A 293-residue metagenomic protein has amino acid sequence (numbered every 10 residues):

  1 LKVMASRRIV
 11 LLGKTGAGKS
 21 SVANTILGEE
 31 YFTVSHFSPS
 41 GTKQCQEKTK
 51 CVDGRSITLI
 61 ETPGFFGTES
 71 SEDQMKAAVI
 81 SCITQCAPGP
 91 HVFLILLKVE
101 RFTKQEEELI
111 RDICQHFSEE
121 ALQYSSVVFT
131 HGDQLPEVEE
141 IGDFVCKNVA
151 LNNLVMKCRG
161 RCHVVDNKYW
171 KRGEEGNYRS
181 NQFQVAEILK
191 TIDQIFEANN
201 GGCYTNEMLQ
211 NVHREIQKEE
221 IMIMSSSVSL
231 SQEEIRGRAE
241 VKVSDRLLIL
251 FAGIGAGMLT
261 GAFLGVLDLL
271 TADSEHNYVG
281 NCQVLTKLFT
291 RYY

Functional and structural regions predicted by a protein language model:
L1-C51, I57-L59, T68-Q74, Q105-Q123 (+1 more regions): C-terminal non-catalytic interaction/localization modules
G67, Q74, Q85, I95-R101 (+1 more regions): Amphipathic alpha-helical interface segments within eukaryotic helical scaffold and small GTPase-regulatory domains
I95-K98, V127-H131, V164-D166: Conserved beta-strand segments of the P-loop GTPase G domain that flank and frequently precede/overlap
